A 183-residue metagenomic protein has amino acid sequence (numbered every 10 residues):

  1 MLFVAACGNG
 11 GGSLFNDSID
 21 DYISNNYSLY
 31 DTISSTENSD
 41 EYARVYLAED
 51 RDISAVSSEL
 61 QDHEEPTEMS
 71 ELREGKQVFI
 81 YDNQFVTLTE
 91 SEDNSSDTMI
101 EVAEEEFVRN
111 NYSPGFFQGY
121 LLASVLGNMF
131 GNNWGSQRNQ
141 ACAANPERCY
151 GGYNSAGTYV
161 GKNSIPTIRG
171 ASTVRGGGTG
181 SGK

Functional and structural regions predicted by a protein language model:
F3-A6: C-terminal motif of bacterial Sec signal peptides marking the signal peptidase cleavage site
G8-K183: Low-complexity, glycine/proline/serine-enriched intrinsically disordered segments
